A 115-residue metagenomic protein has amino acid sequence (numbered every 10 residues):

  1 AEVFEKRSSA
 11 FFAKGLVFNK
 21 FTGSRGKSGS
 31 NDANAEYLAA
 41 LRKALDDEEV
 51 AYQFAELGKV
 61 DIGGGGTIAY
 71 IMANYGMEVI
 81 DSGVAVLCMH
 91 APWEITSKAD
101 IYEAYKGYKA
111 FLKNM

Functional and structural regions predicted by a protein language model:
E2-W93: Active-site-adjacent substrate-binding region of metalloamidase/peptidase-like peptide-processing proteins
V84-M115: His/Asp/Glu-rich mid-to-C-terminal helical/loop segments that flank catalytic regions of hydrolases
